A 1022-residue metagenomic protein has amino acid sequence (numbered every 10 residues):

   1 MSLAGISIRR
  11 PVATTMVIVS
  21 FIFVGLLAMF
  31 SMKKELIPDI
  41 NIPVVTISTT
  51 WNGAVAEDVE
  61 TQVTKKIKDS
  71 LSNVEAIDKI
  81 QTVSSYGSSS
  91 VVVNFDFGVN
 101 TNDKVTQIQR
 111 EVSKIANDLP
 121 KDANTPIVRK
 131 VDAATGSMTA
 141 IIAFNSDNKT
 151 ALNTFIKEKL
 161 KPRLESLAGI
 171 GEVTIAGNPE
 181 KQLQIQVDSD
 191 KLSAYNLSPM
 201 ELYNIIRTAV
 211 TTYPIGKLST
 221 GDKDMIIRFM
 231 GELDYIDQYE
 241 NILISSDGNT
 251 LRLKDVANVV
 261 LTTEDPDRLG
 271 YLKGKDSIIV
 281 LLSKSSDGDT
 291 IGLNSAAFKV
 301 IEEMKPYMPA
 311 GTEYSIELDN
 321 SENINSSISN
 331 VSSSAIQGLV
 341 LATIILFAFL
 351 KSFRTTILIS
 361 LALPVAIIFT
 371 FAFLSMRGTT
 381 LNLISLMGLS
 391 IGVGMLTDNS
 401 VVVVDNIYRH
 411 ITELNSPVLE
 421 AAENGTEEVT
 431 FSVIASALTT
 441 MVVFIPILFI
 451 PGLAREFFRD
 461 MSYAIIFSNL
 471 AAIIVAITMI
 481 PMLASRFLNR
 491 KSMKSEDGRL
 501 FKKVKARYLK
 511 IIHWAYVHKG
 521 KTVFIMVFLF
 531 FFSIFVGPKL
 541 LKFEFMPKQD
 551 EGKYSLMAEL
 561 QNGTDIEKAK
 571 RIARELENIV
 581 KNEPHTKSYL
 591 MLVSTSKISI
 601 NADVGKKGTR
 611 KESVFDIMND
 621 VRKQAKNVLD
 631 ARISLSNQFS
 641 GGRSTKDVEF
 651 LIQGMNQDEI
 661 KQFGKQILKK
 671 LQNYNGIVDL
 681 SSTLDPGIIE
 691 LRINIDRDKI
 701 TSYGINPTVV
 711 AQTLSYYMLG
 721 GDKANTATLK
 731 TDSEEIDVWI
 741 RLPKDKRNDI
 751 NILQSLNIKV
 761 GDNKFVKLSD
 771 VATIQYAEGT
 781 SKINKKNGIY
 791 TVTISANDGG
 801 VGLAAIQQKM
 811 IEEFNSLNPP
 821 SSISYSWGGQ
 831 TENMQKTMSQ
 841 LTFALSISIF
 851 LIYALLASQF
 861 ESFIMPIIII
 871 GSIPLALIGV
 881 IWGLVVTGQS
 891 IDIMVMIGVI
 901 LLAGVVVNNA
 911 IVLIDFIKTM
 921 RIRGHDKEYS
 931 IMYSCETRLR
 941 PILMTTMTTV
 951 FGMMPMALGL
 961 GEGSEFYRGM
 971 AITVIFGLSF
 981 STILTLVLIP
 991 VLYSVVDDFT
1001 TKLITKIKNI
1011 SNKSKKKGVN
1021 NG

Functional and structural regions predicted by a protein language model:
M1-K34, E427-V429, E496-F545, F650 (+2 more regions): Signature of alpha-helical transmembrane segments and their immediate interfacial
I6, I37, V45-S48, S90 (+10 more regions): Extracytoplasmic/periplasmic membrane-proximal domains and adjacent transmembrane bundles of envelope biogenesis
V12, V19-V55, S113-D122, S375-T380 (+4 more regions): Transmembrane helices with small-residue packing motifs
G25-F30, V340-F349, F353-R409, F467 (+5 more regions): Hydrophobic transmembrane alpha-helices and their membrane-interface caps in long multi-pass transport proteins
E35-V45, Q81-G87, D122-S146, T174-E180 (+12 more regions): Flexible hinge/switch segments at interdomain interfaces of large molecular machines
V59-V131, D190-T211, E232, E567-S644 (+1 more regions): Solvent-exposed, membrane-proximal periplasmic/extracellular interface segments of envelope transport and secretion
E317, I324, I328, V404 (+5 more regions): Helix-loop junctions and hydrophobic alpha-helical segments within the transmembrane domains of large membrane
V393-I407, T430-F449, E456-E496, I600 (+6 more regions): Transmembrane alpha-helices and their membrane-interface boundaries in multi-pass membrane transporters and channels
